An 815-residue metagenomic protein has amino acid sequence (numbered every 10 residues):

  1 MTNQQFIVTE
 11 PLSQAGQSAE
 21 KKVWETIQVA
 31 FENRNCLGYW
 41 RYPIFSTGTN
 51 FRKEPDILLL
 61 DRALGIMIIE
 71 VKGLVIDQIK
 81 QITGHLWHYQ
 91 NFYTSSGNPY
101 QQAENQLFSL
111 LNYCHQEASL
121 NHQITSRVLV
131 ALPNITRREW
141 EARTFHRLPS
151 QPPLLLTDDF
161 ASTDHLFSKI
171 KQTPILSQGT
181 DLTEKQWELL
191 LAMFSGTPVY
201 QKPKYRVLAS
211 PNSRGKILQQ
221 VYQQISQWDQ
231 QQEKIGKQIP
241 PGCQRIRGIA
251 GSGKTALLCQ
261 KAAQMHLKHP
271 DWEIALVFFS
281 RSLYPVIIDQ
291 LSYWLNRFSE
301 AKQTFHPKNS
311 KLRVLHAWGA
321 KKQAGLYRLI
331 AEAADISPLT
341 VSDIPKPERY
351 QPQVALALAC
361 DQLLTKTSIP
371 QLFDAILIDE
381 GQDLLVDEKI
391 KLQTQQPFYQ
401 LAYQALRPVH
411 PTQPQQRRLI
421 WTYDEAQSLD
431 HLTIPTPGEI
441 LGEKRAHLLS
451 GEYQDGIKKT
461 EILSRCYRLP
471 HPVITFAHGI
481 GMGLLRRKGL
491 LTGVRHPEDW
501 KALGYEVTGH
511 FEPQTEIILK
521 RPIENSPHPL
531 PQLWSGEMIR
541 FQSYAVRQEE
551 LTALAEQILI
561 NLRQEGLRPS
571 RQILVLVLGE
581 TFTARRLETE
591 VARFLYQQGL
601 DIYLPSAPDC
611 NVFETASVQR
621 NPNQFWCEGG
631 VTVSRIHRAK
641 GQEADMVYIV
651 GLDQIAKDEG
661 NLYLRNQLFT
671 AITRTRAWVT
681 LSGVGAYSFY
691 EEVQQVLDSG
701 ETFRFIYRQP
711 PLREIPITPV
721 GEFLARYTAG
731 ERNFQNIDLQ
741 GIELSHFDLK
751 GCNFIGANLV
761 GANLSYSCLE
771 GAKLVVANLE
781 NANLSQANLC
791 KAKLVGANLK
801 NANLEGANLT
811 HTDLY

Functional and structural regions predicted by a protein language model:
M1-Q219: Intrinsically disordered, low-complexity Ser/Thr/Pro/Gly-rich regulatory segments
A15-E20, S95-Q106, A250-K254, L283 (+5 more regions): Phosphate/oxyanion-binding active-site loops and adjacent basic polyanion-contact surfaces
R34-N35, R62-I66, H122-V128, P270-W272 (+6 more regions): Short glycine-/polar-rich loops that comprise or flank the Walker A/P-loop and associated switch/sensor motifs
L64, G73-I76, N134-R137, R281-L283 (+8 more regions): Conserved nucleotide-binding/hydrolysis micro-motifs of P-loop NTPases
Q101-Q102, F108-Q123, K268-H269, R297 (+2 more regions): Arginine/glycine-rich "motif VI" loop of SF2 helicases in the C-terminal RecA-like domain
S210, R214-Q220, Q224-Q227, Q231-I249 (+3 more regions): Alpha-helical nucleic-acid-binding subdomain of P-loop helicases immediately C-terminal to the Walker A/P-loop
R281, G438-T475, M482, T492 (+4 more regions): Core RecA-like ATPase module of SF1/SF2 helicases and allied nucleic-acid translocases
P716-Y815: Tandem repeat scaffolds
